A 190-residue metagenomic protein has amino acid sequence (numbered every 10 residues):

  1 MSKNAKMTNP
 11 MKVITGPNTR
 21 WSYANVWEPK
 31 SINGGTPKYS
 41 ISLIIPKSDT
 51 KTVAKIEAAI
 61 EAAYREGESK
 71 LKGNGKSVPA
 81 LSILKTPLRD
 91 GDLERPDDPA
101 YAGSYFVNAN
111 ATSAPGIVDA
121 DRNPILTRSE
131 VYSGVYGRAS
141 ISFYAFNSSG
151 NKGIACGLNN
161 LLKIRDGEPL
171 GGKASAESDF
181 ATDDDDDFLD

Functional and structural regions predicted by a protein language model:
M1-F106: OB-fold ssDNA-binding interfaces and closely related basic DNA-contact patches used across DNA replication/repair
A5, A24, A54, A58-A63 (+9 more regions): A sequence-composition feature that detects small, non-aromatic residues
S42-I44, N108-N110, L162-I164: Residues in well-ordered beta-strands of folded domains
S69-G150: Structured, beta-strand-rich domain cores that present glycine/charged loop surfaces used to bind extended ligands
V118, N123-D190: Compact mixed alphabeta submodule
